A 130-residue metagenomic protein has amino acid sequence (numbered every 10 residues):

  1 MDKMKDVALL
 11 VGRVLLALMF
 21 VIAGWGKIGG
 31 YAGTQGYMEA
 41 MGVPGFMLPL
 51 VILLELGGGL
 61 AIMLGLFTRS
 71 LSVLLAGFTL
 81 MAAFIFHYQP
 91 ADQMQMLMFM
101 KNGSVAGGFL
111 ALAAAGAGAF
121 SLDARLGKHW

Functional and structural regions predicted by a protein language model:
M1-G29, G36, G45-L53, G57 (+1 more regions): Extended, low-polarity transmembrane helix blocks
E39: A short, polar/charged loop-to-alpha-helix boundary motif
G42: Conserved functional loop/turn residues at catalytic and ligand-binding sites
